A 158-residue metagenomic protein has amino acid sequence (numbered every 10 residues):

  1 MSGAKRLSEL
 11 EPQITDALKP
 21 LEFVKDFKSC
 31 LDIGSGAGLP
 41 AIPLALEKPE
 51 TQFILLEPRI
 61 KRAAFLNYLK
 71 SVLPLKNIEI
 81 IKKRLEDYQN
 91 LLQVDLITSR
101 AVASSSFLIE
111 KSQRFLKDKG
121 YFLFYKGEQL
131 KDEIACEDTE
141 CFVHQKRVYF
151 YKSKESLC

Functional and structural regions predicted by a protein language model:
M1-F27, L31, K61-A64, Y68-I78: Class I SAM-dependent transferase core
K5-S8, A37, R100: Flexible, active-site-adjacent loop/turn segments at secondary-structure boundaries
L21-E22, A45, Q89, Q113: N-terminal cationic-hydrophobic initiation segments that often serve targeting/anchoring roles
I33-S35: Conserved beta-strand/loop positions that form the S-adenosyl-L-methionine
A37-E50: Conserved SAM-binding loop of SAM-dependent methyltransferases across substrates and taxa, primarily the Class I
E50-I54, P58-C158: S-adenosylmethionine
